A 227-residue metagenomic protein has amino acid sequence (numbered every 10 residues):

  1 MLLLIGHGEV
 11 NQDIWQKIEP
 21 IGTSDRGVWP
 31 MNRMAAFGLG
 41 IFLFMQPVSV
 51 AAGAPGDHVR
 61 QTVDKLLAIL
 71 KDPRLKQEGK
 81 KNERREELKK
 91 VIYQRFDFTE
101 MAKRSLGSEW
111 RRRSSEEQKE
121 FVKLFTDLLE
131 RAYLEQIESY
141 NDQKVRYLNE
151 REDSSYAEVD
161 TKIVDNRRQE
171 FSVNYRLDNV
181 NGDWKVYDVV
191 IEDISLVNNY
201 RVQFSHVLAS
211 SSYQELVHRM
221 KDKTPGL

Functional and structural regions predicted by a protein language model:
N11-D13, D25: Intrinsic-disorder-associated, low-complexity terminal segments enriched in Asp/Asn/His/Tyr and depleted of Lys/Arg
D25-F37: Bacterial N-terminal signal peptides that target proteins for export
G38-Q46: Bacterial N-terminal signal peptides
P47-A52: Sec/Tat signal peptide C-region and signal peptidase I cleavage site
G53-Y133: Early exported N-terminus immediately downstream of N-terminal targeting peptides
R131-F171, K223-L227: Surface-exposed, charged secondary-structure patches
S172, R176-N198: Short beta-strand edge/turn micro-motifs at domain boundaries
D188-L227: Low-complexity, intrinsically disordered terminal/linker segments enriched in charged and Gly/Pro repeats
